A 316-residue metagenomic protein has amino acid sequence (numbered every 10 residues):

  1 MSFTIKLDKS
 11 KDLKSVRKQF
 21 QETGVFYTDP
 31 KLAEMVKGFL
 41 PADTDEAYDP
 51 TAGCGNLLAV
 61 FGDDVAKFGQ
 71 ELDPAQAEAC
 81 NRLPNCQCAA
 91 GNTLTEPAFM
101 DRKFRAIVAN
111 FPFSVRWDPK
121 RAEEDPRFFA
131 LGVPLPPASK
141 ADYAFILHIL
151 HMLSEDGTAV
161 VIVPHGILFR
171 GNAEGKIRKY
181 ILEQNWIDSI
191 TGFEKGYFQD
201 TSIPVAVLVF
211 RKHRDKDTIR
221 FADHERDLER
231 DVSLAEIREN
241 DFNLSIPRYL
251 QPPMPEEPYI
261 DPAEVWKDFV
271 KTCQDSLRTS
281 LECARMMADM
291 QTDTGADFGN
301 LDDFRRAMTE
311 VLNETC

Functional and structural regions predicted by a protein language model:
M1-R17: Long recognition/docking surfaces used for binding and targeting
T4-K9, D49-T51, W117-K120, I149-H151: Short hydrophobic/aromatic-rich motifs at helix boundaries and adjacent loops
S10, F26, P30, Q70 (+3 more regions): Short alpha-helix boundary/capping motifs
K11-S15, N56-L58, D156-T158: A short alpha-helix capping/helix-coil boundary motif
V16-A109, S114-V115, P164-H165, K176-I177 (+1 more regions): Conserved S-adenosyl-L-methionine
P97, D101, R105-C316: A conserved structural/catalytic subdomain of Rossmann-like adenosyl-cofactor enzymes
